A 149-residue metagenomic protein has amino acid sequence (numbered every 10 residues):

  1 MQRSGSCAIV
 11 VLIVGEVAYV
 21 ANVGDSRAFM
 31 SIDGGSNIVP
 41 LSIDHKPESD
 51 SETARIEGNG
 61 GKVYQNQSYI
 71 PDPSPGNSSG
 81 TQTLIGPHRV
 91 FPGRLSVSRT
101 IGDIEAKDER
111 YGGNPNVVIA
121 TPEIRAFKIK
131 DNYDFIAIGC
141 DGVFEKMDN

Functional and structural regions predicted by a protein language model:
M1-N149: PP2C/PPM-type serine/threonine phosphatase catalytic core, specifically the conserved beta-strand-loop-alpha-helix
